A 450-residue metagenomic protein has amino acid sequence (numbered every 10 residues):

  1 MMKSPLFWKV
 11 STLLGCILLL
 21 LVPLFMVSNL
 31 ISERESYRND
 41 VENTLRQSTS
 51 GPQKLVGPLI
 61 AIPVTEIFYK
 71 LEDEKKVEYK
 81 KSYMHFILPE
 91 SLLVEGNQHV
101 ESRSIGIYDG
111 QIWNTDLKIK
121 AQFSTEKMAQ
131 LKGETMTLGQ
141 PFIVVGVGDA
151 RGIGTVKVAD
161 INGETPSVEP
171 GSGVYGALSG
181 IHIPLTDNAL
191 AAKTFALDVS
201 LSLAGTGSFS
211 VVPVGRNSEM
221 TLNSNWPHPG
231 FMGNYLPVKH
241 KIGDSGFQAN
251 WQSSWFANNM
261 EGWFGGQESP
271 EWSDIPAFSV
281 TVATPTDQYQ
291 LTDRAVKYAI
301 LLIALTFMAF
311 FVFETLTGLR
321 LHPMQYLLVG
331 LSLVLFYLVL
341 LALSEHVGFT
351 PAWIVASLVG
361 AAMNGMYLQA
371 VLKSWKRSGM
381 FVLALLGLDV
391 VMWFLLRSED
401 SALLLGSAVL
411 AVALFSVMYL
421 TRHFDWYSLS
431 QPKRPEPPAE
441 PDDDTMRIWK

Functional and structural regions predicted by a protein language model:
K3-L6, T284-R294, K373, R397: Juxtamembrane loop-transmembrane helix junctions in multi-pass integral membrane proteins, especially the extracellular
K3-N29: Hydrophobic alpha-helical transmembrane signal-anchor segments
F7-S11, S104-Q111, I183-A189, L291-L301: Membrane-entry segments of alpha-helical transmembrane domains in multi-pass membrane proteins
V27-P52: Alpha-helical transmembrane signal-anchor/signal-peptide segments
S36, D40, Q47, A61 (+1 more regions): Soluble non-transmembrane domains of integral membrane proteins
R46-L71: Short extracytoplasmic
D274-I303, H322-P323: Cytosolic-side membrane-insertion boundary helix
I300-K450: Generic detector of multi-pass transmembrane helix bundles and their immediately adjacent loops in polytopic membrane
